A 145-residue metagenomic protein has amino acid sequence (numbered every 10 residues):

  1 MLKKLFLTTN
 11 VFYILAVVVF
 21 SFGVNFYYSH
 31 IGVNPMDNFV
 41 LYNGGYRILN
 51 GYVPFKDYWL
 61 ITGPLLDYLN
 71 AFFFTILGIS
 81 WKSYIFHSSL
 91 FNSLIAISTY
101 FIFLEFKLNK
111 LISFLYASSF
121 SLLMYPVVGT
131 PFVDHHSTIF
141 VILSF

Functional and structural regions predicted by a protein language model:
M1-V24, K110: Start-transfer (signal-anchor) and selected internal transmembrane alpha helices of multi-pass inner/ER membrane
L15-G23, L69, H87-L94, L115-L122: Lipid-exposed faces of alpha-helical membrane segments in multi-pass integral membrane proteins
N25, F74, T99, F120-M124 (+2 more regions): Structural signal for membrane-spanning alpha-helices in multi-pass inner-membrane proteins, emphasizing helix cores
Y28-G44, F55-F72, I79-K82: Extracytoplasmic catalytic/substrate-binding loops of multi-pass membrane glycan-assembly enzymes
D37, I95-S98: Residue-level signal for transmembrane alpha-helical positions in Major Facilitator Superfamily
L49-D57, L69-L90, K107, L123-M124: Juxtamembrane segments of multi-pass membrane glycosylation machinery that transfer sugars from lipid-linked donors
H87-F91, L115-S119, Y125-S144: Multi-pass, polyprenyl lipid-linked donor-dependent membrane glycosyltransferases
I97-L122, L143: Transmembrane-helix signature of polytopic, membrane-embedded enzymes that assemble or transfer cell-envelope glycans
